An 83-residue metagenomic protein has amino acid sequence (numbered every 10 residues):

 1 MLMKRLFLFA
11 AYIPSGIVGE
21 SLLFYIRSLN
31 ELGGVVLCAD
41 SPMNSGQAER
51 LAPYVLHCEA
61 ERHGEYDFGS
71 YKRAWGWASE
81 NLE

Functional and structural regions predicted by a protein language model:
M1-I17: N-proximal low-complexity "stem/linker" segments adjacent to membrane-targeting elements
K4-R5, S28-L37, L56: Short loop->beta transition adjacent to catalytic acidic/histidine clusters or analogous donor-positioning motifs
R5-F7, L23, N30, E83: Solvent-exposed, well-ordered amphipathic alpha-helical segments that flank/support binding or catalytic loops
P14-L29: Short, well-formed alpha-helical segments that are part of the catalytic scaffolds of diverse glycosyltransferases
P14-V18, C38, G64-D67: Acidic-and-aromatic substrate-binding clefts and catalytic sites of carbohydrate-active enzymes
G33-M43, A60-E61: Short beta-strand/loop segment that forms part of the nucleotide-sugar
N44-E83: Active-site-proximal specificity loops/subdomain of glycosyltransferases
